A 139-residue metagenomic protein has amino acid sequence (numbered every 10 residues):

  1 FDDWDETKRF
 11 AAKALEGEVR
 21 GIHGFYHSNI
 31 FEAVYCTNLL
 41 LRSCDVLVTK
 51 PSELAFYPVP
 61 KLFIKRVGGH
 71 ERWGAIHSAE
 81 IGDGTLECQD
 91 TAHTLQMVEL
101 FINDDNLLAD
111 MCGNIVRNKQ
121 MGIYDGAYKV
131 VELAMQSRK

Functional and structural regions predicted by a protein language model:
F1-K139: Nucleotide-activated sugar donor-binding and catalytic core shared by glycosyltransferases and related lipid-linked
